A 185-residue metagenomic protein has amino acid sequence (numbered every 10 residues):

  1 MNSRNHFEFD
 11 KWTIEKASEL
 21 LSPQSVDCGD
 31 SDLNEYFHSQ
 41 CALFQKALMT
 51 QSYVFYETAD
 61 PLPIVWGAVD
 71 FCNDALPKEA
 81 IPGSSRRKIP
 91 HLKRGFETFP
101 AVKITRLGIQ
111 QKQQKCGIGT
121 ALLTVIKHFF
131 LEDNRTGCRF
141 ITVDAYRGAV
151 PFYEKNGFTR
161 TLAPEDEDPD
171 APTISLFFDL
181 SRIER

Functional and structural regions predicted by a protein language model:
N2-A47: Short amphipathic alpha-helix that is part of the acyltransferase structural core
A42-V54, N73-I81: A short helix-loop-beta-strand connector motif used in the catalytic cores of GNAT acetyltransferases and, in some
L48-A68, G83: Conserved beta-hairpin
I64, A68-R106: Conserved acyl-donor/pantetheine-binding loop and adjacent beta-alpha core of acyl/acetyltransferases and related
T105-K115: A short, internal acetyl-CoA/4′-phosphopantetheine-binding micro-motif in the GNAT/acyltransferase core
K115-F129: Conserved acetyl-CoA-binding loop-helix of GNAT-fold acetyltransferases
G137-R139, D144-G148, L162-R185: C-terminal "cap" of GNAT-fold acetyltransferases
V143, Y153-E154: Conserved active-site tyrosine of GNAT-family acetyltransferases
